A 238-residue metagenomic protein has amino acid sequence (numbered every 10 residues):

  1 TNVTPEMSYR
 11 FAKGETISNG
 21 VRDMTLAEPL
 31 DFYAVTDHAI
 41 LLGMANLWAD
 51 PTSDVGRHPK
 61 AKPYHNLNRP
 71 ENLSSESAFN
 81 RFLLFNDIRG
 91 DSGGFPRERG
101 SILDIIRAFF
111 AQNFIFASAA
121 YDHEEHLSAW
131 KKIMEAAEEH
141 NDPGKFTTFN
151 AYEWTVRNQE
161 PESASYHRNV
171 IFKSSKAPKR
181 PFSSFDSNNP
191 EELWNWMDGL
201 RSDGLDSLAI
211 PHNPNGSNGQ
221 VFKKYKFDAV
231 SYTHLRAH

Functional and structural regions predicted by a protein language model:
T1-R236: Extended, charged catalytic domains and RNA/DNA-binding interfaces, predominantly in divalent-metal-using enzymes
